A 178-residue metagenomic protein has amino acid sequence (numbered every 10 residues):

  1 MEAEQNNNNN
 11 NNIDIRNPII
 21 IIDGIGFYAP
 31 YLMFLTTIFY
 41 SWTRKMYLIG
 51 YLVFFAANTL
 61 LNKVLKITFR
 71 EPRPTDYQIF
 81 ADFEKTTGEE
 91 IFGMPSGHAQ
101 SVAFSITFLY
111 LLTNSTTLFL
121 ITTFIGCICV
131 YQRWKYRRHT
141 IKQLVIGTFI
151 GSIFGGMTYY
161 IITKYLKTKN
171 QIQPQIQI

Functional and structural regions predicted by a protein language model:
M1-Y40, M46, F54, L61-G93 (+1 more regions): N-terminal transmembrane-helix/juxtamembrane module of multi-pass inner/ER membrane proteins
I13-R16, Y51-F55, H98, I106: Short charge-dense sequence patches
G26-A29, Y51, F55, L118-I125: Hydrophobic alpha-helical transmembrane segments of polytopic
Y40-L48, I79-I178: Membrane-embedded catalytic cores of phosphoryl/pyrophosphoryl-handling enzymes
G50-N58, N62, K66, G147 (+2 more regions): Alpha-helical transmembrane segments in multi-pass membrane proteins
